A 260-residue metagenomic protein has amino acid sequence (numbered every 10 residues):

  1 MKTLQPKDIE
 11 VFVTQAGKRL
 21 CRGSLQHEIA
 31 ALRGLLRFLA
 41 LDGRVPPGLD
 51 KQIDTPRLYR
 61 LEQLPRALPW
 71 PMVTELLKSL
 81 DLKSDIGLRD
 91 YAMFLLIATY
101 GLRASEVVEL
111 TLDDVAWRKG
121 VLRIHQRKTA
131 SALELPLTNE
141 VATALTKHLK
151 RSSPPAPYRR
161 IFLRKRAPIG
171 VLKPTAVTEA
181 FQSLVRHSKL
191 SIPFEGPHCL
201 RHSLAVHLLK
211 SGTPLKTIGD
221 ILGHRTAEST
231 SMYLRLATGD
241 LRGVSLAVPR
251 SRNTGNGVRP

Functional and structural regions predicted by a protein language model:
M1-P260: Conserved catalytic core of the tyrosine transesterase superfamily
